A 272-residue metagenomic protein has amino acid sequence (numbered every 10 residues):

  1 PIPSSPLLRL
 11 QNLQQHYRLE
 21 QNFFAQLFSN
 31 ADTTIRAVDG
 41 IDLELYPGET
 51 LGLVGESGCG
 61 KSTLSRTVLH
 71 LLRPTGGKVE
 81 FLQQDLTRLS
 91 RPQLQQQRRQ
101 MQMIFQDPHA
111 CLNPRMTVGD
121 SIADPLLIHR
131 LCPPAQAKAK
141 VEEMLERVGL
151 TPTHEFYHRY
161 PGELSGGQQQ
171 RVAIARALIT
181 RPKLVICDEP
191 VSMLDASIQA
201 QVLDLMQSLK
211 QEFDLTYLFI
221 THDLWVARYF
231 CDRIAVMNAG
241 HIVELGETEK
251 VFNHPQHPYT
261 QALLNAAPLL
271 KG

Functional and structural regions predicted by a protein language model:
F28-N30, L86-Q102, D120, I128 (+2 more regions): ABC ATPase NBD coupling module
L69: Helix-to-loop junction immediately C-terminal to a conserved catalytic motif
G77-D85: Conserved ABC transporter NBD signature motif
R159-L164, Q168: Conserved ABC ATPase signature
R181: Conserved catalytic motifs of ABC-family nucleotide-binding domains
L245-G246: ABC ATPase "signature
